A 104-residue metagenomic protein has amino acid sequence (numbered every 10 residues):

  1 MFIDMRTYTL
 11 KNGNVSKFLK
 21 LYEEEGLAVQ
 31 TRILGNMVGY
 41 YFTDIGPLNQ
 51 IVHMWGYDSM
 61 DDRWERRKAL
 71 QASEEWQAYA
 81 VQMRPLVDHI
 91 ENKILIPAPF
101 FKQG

Functional and structural regions predicted by a protein language model:
F2-R6, F18, Q30, Q50-M54: Short, structured motif recognition centered on aromatic/hydrophobic residues
I3, L27, M60-W64, I90: Short alpha-helical segments used as structural interaction elements across diverse proteins
K11, I33-V52, D58, E75-G104: Glycine-rich beta-strand-turn "strand-cap" elements at beta-sheet edges
N14-G39: Short amphipathic alpha-helical segments
S16-K20, S59-L70: Short amphipathic alpha-helices within nucleic acid-binding modules
L21-E24, A69, Q82-P85: Residues within well-ordered alpha-helical secondary structure of globular protein domains
R32, A69-A72: Secondary-structure boundary motif
